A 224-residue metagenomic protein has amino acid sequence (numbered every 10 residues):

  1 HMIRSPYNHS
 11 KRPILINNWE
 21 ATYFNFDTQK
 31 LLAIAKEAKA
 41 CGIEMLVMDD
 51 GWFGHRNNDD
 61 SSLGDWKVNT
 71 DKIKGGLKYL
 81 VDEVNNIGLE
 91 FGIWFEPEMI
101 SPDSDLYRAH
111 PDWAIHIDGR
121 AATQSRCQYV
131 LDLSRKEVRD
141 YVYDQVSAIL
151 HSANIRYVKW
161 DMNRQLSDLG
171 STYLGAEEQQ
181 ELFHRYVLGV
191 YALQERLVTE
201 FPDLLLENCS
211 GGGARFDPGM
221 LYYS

Functional and structural regions predicted by a protein language model:
H1-S5: Beta-strand-rich recognition/accessory modules
Y7-Y143, Y157: Aromatic-lined carbohydrate-binding/catalytic grooves of carbohydrate-active enzymes
N69-G76, D82-N86, Y107-S224: Active-site neighborhood of glycoside hydrolase catalytic domains
